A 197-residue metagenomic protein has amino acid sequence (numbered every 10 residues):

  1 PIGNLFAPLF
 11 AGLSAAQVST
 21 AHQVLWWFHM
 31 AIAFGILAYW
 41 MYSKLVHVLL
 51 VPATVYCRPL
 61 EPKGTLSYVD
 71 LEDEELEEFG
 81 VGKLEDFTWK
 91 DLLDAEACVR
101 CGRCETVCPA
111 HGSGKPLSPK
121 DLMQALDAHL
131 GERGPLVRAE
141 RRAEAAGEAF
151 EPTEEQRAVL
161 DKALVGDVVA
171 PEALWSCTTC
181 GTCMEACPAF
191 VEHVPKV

Functional and structural regions predicted by a protein language model:
P1-V81, K120, Q124: Membrane-embedded alpha-helical bundles of multi-pass integral membrane proteins
W27-H29, A97-R100: Helix-boundary capping/turn motifs
S67-E96, R103-E105, H111-A186, F190-V197: Ferredoxin-type iron-sulfur electron-transfer modules in oxidoreductases and energy-metabolism complexes
